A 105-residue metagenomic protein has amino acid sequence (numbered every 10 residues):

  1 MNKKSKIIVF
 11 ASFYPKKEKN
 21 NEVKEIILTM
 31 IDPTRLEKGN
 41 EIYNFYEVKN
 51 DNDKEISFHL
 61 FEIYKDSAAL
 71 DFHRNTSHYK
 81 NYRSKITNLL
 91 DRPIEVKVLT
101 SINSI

Functional and structural regions predicted by a protein language model:
M1-S5, N44-E55, S84-I105: Glycine-rich beta-strand-turn "strand-cap" elements at beta-sheet edges
I7-Y14, N44-R74: Short, well-ordered beta-strand segments in beta-rich or mixed alpha/beta enzyme and ligand-binding folds
P15-N20: Short, surface-exposed ligand-recognition loops at beta-strand->loop->(often short) alpha-helix junctions that present
M30: Aromatic/hydrophobic pocket-lining residues that form π-stacking "cages" and hydrophobic walls in ligand
P33-E41, I63-K97: An amphipathic, aromatic/His-enriched active-site/gating alpha helix that lines ligand/cofactor pockets
